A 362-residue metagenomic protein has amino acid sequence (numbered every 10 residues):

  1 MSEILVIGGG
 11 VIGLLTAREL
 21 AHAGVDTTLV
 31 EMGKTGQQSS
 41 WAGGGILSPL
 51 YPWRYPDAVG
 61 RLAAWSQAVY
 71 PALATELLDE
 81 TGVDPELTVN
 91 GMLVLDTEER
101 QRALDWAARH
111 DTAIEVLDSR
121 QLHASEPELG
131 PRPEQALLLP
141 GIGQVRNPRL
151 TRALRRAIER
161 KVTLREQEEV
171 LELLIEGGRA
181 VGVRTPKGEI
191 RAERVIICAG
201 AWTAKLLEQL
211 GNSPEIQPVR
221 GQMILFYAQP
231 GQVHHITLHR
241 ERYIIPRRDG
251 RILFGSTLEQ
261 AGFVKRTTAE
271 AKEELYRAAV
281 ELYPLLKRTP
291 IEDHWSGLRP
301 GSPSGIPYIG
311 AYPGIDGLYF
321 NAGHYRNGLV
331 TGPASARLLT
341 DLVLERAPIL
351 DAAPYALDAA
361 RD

Functional and structural regions predicted by a protein language model:
S2-L29: N-terminal Rossmann-like FAD-binding beta1-loop-alpha1 element of flavoenzymes
L5-I7, I190-W202, A336: Short hydrophobic core segments
L15-A23, G45-L47, V83-T88, R179 (+1 more regions): Active-site substrate-recognition segment that forms the wall of the catalytic cavity or substrate channel
A21-G43: Glycine-rich FAD pyrophosphate-binding loop
G45-S125, E241, A278-V280: Dinucleotide-binding Rossmann-like beta1-alpha1 core, especially the glycine-rich loop that anchors the ADP
R61-A64, V94-R100, L137-R156, R266-A271 (+1 more regions): Short beta-strand to alpha-helix junction loop
L137-E193: Helical element adjacent to the flavin cofactor pocket in flavoenzyme catalytic cores
N147, Y283-D362: C-terminal catalytic lobe of FAD-dependent flavoproteins
